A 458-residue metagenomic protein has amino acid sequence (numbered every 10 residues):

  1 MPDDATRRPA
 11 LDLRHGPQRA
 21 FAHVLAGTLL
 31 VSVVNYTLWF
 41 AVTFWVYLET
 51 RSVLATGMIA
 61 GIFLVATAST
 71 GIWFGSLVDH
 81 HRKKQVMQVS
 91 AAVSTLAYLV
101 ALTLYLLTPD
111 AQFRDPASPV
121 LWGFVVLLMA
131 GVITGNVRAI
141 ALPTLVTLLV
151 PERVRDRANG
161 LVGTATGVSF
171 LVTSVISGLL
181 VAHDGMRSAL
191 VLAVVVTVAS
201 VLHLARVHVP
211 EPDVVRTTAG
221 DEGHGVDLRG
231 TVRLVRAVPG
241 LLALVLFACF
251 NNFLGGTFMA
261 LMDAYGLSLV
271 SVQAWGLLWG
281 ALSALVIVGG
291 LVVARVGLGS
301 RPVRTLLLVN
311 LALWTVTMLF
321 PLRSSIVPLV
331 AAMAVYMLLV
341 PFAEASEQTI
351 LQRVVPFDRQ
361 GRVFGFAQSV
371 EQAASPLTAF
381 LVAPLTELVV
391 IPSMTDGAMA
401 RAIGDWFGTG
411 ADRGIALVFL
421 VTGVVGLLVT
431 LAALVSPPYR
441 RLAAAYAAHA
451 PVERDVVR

Functional and structural regions predicted by a protein language model:
P2-F21, P210-L246, V452-R458: Juxtamembrane intracellular "pre-TM" segments in multi-pass secondary transporters
A5, G57, S69-W73, H80 (+5 more regions): C-terminal transmembrane bundle of multi-pass solute transporters/carriers
R7-A68, R233, A237-L282, A383: Helix-loop boundary and gating motifs at the non-cytosolic
L38, A130-L142, V335-E347: Core transmembrane helices of Major Facilitator Superfamily
Y47, V100-L104, D115, G131 (+4 more regions): MFS-fold secondary transporters
A97, S118-L128, V132, R157-R216 (+5 more regions): Hydrophobic alpha-helical transmembrane segments
T103-L127, F320-M333: Helix-loop junctions at membrane interfaces in 12-TM secondary transporters
T108-P109, L148, L190, V194-G220 (+4 more regions): Helix-loop junctions on the cytosolic side of multi-pass membrane transporters, especially the intracellular loop
